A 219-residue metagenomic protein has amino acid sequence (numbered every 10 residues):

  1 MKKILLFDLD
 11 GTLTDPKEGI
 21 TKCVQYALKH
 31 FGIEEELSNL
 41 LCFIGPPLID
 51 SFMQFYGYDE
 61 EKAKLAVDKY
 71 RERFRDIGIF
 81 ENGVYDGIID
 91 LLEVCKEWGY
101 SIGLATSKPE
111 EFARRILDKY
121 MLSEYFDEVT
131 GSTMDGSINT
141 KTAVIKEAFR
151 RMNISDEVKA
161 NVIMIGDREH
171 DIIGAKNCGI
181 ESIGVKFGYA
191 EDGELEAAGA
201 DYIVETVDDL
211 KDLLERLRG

Functional and structural regions predicted by a protein language model:
K2-D90, W98, E111: N-terminal helical cap/lid subdomain that shapes the substrate entry/recognition surface in HAD-like hydrolases
C23, S51, G87, F112-R115 (+3 more regions): Phosphate- and divalent-cation-binding pockets in alpha/beta enzyme and binding domains that engage nucleotide-derived
Q25, K29-F31, D50-E60, E81 (+3 more regions): Substrate-recognition/cap helix-loop segment adjacent to the acidic, metal-dependent catalytic center of Asp-based
I89-K96, F149, I172-K176: Surface-exposed amphipathic alpha-helices with a cationic face
M121-T130, E194-L214: Structural recognition of alpha->loop->beta junctions
M164-V204: Acidic, Mg2+-coordinating phosphoryl-transfer loop and its flanking beta/alpha structural elements, shared across
